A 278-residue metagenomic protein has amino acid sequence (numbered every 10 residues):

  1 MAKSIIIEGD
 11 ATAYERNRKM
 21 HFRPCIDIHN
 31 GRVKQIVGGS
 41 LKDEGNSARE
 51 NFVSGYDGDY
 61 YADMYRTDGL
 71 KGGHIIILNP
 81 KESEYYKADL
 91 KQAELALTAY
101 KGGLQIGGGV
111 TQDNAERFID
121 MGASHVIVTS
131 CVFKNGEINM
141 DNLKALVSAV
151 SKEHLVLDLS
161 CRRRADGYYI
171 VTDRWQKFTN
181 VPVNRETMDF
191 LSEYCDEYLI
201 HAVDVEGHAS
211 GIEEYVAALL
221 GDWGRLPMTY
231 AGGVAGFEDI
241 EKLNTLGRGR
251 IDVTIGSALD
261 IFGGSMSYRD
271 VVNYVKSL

Functional and structural regions predicted by a protein language model:
F22-I26, G73-I75, G102-G108, V126-V128 (+4 more regions): Hydrophobic faces of well-ordered beta-strands that scaffold small-molecule active sites in alpha/beta enzyme cores
G39-A62: Short catalytic helix/loop segments, enriched in acidic residues and glycine and frequently bearing histidine
G39-E44, A123-V205: Conserved anion-binding
D43, T67-G103, G109-M121: N-terminal active-site wall of soluble small-molecule enzyme domains
G72-A88, S130-G136, H201-A209: Glycine-rich, proline-tolerant flexible connector loops at the mouths of alpha/beta enzymes
E84-Q105, A145-D158, G211-T229, A235: Alpha-helix-loop-beta-strand connector modules within alpha/beta enzyme cores
L104-Q105, V110-G122, Y215-W223, P227-R248: Catalytic cores of alpha/beta
M121-N139, G233-G236, R248-Y268: Glycine-rich phosphate-binding active-site loops on the catalytic face of alpha/beta enzymes
